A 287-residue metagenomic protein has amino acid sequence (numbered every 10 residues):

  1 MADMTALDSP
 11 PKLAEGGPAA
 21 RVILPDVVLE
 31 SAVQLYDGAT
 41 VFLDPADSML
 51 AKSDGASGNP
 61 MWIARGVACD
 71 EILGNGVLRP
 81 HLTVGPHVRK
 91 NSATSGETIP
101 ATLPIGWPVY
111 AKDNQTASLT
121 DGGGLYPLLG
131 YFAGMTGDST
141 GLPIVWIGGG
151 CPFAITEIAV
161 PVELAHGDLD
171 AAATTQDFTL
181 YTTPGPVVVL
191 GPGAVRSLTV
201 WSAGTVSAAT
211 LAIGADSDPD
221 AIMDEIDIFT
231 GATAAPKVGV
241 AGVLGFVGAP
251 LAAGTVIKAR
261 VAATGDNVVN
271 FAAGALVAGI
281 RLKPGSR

Functional and structural regions predicted by a protein language model:
M1-R287: Surface-exposed, low-hydrophobicity beta-strand/loop segments enriched in small/polar/acidic residues
